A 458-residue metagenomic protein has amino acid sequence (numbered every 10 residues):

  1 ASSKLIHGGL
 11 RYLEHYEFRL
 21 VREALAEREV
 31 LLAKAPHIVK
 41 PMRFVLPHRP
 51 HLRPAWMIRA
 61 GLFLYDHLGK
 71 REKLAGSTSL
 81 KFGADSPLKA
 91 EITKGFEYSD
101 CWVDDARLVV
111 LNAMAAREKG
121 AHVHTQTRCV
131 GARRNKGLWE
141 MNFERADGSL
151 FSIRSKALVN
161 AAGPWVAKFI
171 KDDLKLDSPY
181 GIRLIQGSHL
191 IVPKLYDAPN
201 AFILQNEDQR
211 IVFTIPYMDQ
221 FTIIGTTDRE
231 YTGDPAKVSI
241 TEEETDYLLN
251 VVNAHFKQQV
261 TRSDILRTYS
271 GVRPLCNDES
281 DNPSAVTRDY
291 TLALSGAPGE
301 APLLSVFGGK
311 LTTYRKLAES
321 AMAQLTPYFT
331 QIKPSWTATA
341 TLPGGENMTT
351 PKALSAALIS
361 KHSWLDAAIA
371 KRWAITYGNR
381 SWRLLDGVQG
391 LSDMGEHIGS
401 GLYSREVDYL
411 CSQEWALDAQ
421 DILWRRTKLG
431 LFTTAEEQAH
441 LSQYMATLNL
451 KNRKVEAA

Functional and structural regions predicted by a protein language model:
A1: Glycine-rich FAD pyrophosphate-binding loop
K4-A84: Dinucleotide-binding Rossmann-like beta1-alpha1 core, especially the glycine-rich loop that anchors the ADP
P47-G120, H124, A132-G137, Q258 (+1 more regions): Flavin (FAD/FMN) cofactor-binding and adjacent substrate-gating region of FAD-dependent oxidoreductase domains
F82, I92, S99, D105-L108 (+4 more regions): C-terminal catalytic lobe of FAD-dependent flavoproteins
E97, M141-R145: Short beta-strand segments that buttress and anchor functional surface loops
Q126-V130, A146: Conserved SAM/SAH-binding loop
D147-A157, A161: Core beta-strand elements of the Rossmann-like FAD/NAD(P) dinucleotide-binding domain in flavoenzyme oxidoreductases
